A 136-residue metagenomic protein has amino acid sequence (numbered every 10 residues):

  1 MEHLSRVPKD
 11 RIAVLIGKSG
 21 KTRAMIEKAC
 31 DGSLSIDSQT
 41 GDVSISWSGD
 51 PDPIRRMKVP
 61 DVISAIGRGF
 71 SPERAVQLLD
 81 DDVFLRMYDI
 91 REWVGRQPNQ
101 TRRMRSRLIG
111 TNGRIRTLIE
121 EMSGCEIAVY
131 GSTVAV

Functional and structural regions predicted by a protein language model:
M1-V136: RNA-contacting regions in translation and RNA-metabolism proteins, encompassing KH/S1 modules where present
